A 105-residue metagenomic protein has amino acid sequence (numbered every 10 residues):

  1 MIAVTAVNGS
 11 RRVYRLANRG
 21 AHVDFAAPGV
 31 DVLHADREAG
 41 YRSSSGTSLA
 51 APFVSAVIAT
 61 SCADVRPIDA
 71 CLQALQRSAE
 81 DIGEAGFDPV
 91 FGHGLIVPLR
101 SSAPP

Functional and structural regions predicted by a protein language model:
M1-A3, V13-A27, H93: Mature extracellular/periplasmic domains of secretome proteins
V7: Carbohydrate-associated surface elements
S10-Y14, I82-G83: A short, acidic/glycine-rich surface segment
G29-L95, L99-P105: Hydrolase catalytic cores
